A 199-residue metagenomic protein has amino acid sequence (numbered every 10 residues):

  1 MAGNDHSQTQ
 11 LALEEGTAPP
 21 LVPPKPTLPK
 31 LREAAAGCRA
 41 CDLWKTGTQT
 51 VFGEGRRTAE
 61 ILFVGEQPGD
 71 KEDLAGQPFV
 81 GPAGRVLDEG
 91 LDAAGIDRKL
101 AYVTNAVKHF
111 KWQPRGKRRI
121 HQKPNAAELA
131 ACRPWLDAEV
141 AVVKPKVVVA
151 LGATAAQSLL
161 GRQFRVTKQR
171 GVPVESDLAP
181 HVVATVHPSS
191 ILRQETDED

Functional and structural regions predicted by a protein language model:
A2-D199: A polyanion-binding, active-site-adjacent surface
